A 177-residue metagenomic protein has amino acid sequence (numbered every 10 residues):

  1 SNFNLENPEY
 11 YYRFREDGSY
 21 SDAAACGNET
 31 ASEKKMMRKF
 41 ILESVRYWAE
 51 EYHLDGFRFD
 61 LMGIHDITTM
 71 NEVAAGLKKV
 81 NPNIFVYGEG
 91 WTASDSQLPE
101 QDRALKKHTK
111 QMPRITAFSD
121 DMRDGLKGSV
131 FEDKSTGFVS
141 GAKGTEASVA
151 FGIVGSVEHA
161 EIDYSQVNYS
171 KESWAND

Functional and structural regions predicted by a protein language model:
S1-Y52, M70-N81, F85, S129: Substrate-binding/active-site clefts of carbohydrate-active enzymes
E6, M62, Y87-E89: Generic beta-strand/beta-sheet core signal
R13-R15, R38, R46, R58 (+3 more regions): Arginine residue identity/basic-tract feature
C26-E29, F59, M112-A117: Short, exposed beta-strand "edge-strand" segments with a Pro/Gly-rich flavor and a Y/T-containing core
G56-M62: Short catalytic-loop micro-motif centered on adjacent basic/acidic residues
M62-T68, A93: Acidic-and-aromatic substrate-binding clefts and catalytic sites of carbohydrate-active enzymes
A74-D177: Conserved alpha/beta catalytic core and glycan-binding cleft of carbohydrate-active enzymes
